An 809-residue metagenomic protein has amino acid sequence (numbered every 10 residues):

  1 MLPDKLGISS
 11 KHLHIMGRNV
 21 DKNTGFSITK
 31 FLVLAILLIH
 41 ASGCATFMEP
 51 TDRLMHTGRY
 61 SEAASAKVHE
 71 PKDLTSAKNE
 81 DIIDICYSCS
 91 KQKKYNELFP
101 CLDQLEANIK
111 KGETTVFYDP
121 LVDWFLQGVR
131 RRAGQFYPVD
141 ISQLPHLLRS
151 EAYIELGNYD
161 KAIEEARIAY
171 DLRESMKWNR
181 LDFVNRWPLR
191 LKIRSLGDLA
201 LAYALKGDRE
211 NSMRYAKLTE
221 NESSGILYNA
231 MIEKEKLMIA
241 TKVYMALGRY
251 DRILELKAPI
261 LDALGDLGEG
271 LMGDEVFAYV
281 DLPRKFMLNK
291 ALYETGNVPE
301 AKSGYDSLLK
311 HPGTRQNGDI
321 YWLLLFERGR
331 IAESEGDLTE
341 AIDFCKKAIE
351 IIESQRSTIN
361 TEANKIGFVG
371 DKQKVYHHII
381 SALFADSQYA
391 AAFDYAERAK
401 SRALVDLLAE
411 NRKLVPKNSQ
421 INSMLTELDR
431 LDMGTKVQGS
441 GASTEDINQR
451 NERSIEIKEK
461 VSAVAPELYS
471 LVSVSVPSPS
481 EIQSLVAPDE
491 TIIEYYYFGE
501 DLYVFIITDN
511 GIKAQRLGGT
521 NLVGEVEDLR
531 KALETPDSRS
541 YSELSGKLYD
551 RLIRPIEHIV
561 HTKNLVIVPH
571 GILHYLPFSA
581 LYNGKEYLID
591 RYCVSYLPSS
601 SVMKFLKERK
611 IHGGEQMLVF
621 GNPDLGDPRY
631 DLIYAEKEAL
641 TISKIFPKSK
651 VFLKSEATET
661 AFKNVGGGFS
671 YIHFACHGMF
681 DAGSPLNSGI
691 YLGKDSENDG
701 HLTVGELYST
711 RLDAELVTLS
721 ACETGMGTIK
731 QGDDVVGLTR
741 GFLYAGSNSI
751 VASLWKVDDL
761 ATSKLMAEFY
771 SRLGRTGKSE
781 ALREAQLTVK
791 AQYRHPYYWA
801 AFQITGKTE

Functional and structural regions predicted by a protein language model:
A45, P283, D306, L323 (+3 more regions): Amphipathic alpha-helical protein-protein interaction segments
E49, D84, I141, L148 (+12 more regions): "A position-specific structural signal for the A-helix of alpha-solenoid helical repeats
V68-K72, D103-T114, R167-L181, K217-Y228 (+4 more regions): Amphipathic alpha-helical segments of tetratricopeptide repeats
T114-Y137, M176-L189, G225-M231, D266-A278 (+4 more regions): Acidic, Ser/Thr-rich low-complexity linear motifs
E174, V472-E809: Catalytic cores of enzymes
